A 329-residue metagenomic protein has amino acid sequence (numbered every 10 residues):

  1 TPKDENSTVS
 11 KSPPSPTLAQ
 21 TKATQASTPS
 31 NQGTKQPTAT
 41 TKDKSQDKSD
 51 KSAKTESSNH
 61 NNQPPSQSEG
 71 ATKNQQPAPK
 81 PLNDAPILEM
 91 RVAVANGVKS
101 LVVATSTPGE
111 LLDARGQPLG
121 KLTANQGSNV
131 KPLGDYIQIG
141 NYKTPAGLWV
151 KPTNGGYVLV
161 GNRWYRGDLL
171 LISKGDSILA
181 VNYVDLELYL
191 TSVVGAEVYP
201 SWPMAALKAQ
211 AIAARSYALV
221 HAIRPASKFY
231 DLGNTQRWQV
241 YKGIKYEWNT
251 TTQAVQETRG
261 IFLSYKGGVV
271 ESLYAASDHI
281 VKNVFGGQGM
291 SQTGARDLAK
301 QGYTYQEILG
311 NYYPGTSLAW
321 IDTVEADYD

Functional and structural regions predicted by a protein language model:
T1-D329: Conserved, single-site charged/polar hotspot
